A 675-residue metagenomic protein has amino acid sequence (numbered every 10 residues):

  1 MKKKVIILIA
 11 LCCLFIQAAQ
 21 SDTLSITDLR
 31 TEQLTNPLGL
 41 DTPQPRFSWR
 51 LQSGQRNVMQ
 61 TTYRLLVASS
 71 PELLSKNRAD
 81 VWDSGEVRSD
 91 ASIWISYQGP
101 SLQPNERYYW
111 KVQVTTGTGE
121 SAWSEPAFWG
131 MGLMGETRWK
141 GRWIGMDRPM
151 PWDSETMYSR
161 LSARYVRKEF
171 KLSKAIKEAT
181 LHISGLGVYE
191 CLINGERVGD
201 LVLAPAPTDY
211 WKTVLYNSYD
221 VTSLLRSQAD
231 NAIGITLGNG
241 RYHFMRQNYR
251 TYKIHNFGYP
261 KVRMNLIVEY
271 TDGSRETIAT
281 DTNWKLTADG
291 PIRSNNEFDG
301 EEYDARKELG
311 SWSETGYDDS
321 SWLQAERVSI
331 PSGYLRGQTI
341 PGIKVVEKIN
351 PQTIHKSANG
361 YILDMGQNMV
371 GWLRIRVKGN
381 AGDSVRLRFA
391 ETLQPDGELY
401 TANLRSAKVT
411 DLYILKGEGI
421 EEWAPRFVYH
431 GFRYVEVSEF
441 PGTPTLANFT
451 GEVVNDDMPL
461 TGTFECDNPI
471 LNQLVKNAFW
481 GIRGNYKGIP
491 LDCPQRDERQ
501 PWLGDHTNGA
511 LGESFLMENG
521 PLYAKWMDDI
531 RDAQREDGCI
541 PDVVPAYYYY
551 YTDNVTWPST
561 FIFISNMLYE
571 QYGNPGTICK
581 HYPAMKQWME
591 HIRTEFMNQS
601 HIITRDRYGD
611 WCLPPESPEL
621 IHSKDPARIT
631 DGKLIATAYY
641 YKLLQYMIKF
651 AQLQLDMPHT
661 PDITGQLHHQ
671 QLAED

Functional and structural regions predicted by a protein language model:
M1-S25: Bacterial Sec-dependent N-terminal signal peptides
L24-R107, K111-R496, G504-D505, P521-A524 (+4 more regions): Extracellular/oxidizing-compartment recognition motifs
Q44, Q103, L186, D497-D505 (+4 more regions): Aromatic- and histidine-enriched alpha-helix N-cap/loop-to-helix transition segments that scaffold the rims
S159, A163, Y259, F464 (+11 more regions): Solvent-exposed, acidic/flexible segments
T287-R293, I530-D542, Q587-T594, D675: Short, mixed-charge aromatic SLiMs
N296-E297, S311, V409-D411, K487 (+5 more regions): The feature captures the catalytic groove of carbohydrate-active enzymes
N472-V475, F479, G520-R531, I562 (+5 more regions): Hydrophobic core segments within long, regular secondary-structure runs in both alpha- and beta-rich folds
T507-G538: N-terminal hydrophobic signal/anchor transmembrane helix of membrane proteins
